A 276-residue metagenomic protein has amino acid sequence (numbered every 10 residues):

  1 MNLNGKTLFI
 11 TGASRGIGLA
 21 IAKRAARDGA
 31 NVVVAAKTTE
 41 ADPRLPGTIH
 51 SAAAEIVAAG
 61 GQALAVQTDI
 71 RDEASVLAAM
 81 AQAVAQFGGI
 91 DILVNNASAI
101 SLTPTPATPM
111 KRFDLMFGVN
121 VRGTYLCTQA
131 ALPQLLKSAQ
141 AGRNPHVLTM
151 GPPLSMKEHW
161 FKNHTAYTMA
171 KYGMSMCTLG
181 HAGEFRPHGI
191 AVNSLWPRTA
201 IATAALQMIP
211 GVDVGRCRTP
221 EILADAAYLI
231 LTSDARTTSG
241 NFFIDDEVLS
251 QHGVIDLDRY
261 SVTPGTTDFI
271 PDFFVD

Functional and structural regions predicted by a protein language model:
S14-R15: Conserved glycine-rich cofactor-binding loop
D28-S51: Conserved glycine-rich Rossmann-like NAD(P)H-binding loop of the short-chain dehydrogenase/reductase
G47, Q67-A79, M110: The beta1-alpha1 cofactor-binding region of Rossmann-like NAD(H)/NADP(H)-dependent oxidoreductases
P104-T105, P109-D114: Substrate-binding pocket helix/loop in short-chain dehydrogenase/reductase
T128-Q129, L179: A short, exposed helix-loop element centered on a Lys and neighboring polar residues
L136-P187, T199-I201: Catalytic loop of short-chain dehydrogenase/reductase
S194-L195, G211-D276: C-terminal helical subdomain
